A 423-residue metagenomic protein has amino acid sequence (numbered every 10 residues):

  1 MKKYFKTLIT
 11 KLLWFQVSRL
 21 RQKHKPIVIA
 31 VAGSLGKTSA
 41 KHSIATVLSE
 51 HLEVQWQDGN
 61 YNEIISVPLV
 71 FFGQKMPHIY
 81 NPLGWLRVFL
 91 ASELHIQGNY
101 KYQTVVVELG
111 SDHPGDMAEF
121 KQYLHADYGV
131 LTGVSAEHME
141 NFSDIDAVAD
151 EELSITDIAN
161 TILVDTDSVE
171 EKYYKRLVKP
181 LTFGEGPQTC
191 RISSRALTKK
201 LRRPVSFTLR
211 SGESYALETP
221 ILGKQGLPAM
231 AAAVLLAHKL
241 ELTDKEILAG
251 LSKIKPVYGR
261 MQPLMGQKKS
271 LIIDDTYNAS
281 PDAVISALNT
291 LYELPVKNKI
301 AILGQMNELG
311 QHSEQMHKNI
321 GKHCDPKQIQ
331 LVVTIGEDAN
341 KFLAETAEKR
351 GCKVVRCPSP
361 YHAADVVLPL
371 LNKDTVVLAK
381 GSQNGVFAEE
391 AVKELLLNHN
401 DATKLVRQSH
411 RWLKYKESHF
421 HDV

Functional and structural regions predicted by a protein language model:
M1-A32, S39-T46, E50-H51, F72 (+2 more regions): Short, basic phosphate-binding NTP loop
M1-I9, L13, N141, R176-K179 (+3 more regions): ATP-dependent carboxylate-amine ligase
S18-H24, S49-D150, D244-E246: ATP-dependent carboxylate-amine ligase catalytic core
H24-P26, H113, K121-Q122, A126-L271 (+4 more regions): Acidic, Mg2+-coordinating active-site environments of NTP-dependent enzymes
A30, Q55-W56, T104-E108, L163 (+3 more regions): Short catalytic-loop micro-motif centered on adjacent basic/acidic residues
V31-A40, A233, G381-S382: Conserved adenylation A10 loop of the ANL superfamily
K37-S43, I64-S66, D112-M117, L227-M230 (+2 more regions): Short glycine/serine/threonine-rich phosphate/pyrophosphate-binding segments that cradle anionic phosphate groups
G59-N62, G133-A136, E185-T189, R356-A363 (+1 more regions): Short, acidic/turn-prone active-site loops that include or flank metal/cofactor- and phosphate-binding residues
